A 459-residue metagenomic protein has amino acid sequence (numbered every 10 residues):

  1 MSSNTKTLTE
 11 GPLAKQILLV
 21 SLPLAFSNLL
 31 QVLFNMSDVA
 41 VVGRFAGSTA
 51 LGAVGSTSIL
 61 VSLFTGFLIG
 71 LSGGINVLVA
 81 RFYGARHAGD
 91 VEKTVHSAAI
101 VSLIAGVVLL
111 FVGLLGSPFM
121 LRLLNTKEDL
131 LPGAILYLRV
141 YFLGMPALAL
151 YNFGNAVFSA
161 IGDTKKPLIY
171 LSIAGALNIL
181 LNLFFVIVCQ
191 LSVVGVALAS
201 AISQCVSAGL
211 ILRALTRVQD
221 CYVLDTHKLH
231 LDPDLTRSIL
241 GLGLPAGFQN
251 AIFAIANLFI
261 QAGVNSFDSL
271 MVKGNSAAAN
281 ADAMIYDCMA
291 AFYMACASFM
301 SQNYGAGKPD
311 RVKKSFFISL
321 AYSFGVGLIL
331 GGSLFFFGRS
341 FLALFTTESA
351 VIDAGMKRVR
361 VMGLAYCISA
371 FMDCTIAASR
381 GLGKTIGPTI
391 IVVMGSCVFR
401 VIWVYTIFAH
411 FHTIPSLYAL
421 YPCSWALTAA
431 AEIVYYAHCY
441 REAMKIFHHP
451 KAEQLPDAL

Functional and structural regions predicted by a protein language model:
M1-S21, V79-P146, V188-L244, M300-A365 (+1 more regions): Short alpha-helical transmembrane segments in multi-pass integral membrane proteins
L8-F45, I59-G74, L78, L103-L110 (+5 more regions): N-terminal transmembrane alpha-helices
L19-D38, V140, Y151, A174 (+5 more regions): Transmembrane helical elements of multi-pass membrane transporters/channels
L33-L51, L121-E128, F184-L191, A251-M284 (+3 more regions): Helix-terminus/linker motif at the lipid-water interface of multi-pass membrane proteins
A46-I59, A134, L138, A197 (+3 more regions): Small-residue hotspots at the loop-to-helix junctions and early N-terminal turns of transmembrane alpha-helices
L51-F111, L148-P167, Q261, G274-G338 (+2 more regions): Small-residue-rich hydrophobic transmembrane alpha-helices
L63-G66, N178-N182, A208-L212, M284-D287 (+3 more regions): Hydrophobic transmembrane alpha-helices of multi-pass small-molecule transporters
S72, Y141-S159, P167-G175, V196-I211 (+4 more regions): Short runs within selected transmembrane alpha-helices of multi-pass transporters and secretion channels
